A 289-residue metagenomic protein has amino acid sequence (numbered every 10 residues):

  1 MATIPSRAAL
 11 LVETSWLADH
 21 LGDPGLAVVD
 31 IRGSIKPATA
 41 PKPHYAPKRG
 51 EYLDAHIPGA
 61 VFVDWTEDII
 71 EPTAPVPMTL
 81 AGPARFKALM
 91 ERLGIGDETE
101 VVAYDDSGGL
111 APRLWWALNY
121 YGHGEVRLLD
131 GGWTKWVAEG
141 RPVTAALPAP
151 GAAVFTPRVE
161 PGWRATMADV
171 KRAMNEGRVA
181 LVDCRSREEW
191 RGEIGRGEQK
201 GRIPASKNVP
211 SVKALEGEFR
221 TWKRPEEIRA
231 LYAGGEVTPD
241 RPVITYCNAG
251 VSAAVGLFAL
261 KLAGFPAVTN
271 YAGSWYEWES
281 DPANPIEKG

Functional and structural regions predicted by a protein language model:
M1-G289: Cytosolic catalytic domains that perform sulfur/thiol-centered chemistry
